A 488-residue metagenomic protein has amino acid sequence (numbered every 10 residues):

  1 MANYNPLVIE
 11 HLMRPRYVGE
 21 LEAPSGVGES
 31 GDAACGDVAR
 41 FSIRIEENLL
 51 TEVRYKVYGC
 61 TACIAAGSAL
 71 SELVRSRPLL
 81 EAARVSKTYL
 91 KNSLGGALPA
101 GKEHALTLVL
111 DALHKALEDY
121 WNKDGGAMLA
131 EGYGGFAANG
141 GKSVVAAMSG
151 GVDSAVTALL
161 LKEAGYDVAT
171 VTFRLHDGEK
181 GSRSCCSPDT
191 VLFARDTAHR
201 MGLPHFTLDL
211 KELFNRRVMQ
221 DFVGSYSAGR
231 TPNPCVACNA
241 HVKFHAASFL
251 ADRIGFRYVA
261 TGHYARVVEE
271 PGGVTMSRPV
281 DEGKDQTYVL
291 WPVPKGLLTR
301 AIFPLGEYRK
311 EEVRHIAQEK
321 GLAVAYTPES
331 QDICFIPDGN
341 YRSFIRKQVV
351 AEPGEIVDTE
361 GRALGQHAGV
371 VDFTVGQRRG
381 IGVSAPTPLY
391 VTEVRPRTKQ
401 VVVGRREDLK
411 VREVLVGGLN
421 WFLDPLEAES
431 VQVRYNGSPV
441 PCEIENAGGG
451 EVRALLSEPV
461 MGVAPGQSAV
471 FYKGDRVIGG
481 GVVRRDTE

Functional and structural regions predicted by a protein language model:
M1-A147, T170: Domain-level signature for proteins that mediate thiol-based redox and metal-cofactor handling
Y4, A62, A82, G101-L108 (+6 more regions): Catalytic cores of large soluble enzymes that bind and process phosphate-bearing ligands
M13-Y17, R75, L79, G95 (+11 more regions): Generic secondary-structure signature for well-ordered alpha-helical cores
A66, A105, T157, R309 (+1 more regions): Hydrophobic (often cysteine-bearing) scaffold residues that line and stabilize catalytic clefts of nucleotide/cofactor
A130-W291: ATP-dependent adenylation/nucleotidyltransferase module used to activate substrates
S149, G178, A260-V267, G272-E488: AMP-forming adenylation/ATP pyrophosphatase catalytic core
